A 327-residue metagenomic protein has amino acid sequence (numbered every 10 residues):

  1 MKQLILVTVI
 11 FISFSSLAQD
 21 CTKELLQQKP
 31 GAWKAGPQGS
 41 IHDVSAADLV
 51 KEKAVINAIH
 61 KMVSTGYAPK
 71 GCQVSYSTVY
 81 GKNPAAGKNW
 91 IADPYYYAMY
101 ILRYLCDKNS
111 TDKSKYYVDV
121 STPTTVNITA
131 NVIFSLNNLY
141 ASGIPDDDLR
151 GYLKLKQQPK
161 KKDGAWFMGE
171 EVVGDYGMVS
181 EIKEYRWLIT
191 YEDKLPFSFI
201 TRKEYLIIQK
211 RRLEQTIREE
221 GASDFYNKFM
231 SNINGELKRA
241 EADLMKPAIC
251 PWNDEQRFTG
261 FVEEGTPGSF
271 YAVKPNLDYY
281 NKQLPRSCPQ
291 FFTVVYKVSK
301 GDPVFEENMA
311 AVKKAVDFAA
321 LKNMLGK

Functional and structural regions predicted by a protein language model:
Q3-F14: Sec-dependent N-terminal signal peptides
F14-S15, V312: Generic detector of short, well-ordered, non-transmembrane alpha-helical segments enriched in hydrophobic residues
A18-Q19: Boundary of Sec targeting at the N-terminus
K23-S40, C288-G301: Acidic/histidine-rich, surface-exposed loop or edge segments in extracytoplasmic proteins
G31-Y279: Short, solvent-exposed recognition patches
Q283-C288, D302-E306: Feature detects long, helix-prone N-terminal segments enriched in hydrophobes
V294-K327: Surface-exposed amphipathic alpha-helical segments
